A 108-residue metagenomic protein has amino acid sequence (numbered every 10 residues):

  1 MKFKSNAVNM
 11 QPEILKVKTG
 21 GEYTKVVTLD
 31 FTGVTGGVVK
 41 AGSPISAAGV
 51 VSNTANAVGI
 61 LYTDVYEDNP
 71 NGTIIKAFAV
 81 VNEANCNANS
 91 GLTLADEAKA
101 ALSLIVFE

Functional and structural regions predicted by a protein language model:
M1-E108: Surface-exposed, low-hydrophobicity beta-strand/loop segments enriched in small/polar/acidic residues
